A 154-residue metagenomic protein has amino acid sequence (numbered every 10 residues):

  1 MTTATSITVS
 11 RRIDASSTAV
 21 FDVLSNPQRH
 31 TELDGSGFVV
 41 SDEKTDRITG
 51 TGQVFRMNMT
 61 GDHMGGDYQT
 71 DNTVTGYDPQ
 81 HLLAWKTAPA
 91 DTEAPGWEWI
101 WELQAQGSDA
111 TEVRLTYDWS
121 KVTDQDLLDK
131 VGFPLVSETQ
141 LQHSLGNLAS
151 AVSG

Functional and structural regions predicted by a protein language model:
M1-R47: Hydrophobic ligand-binding cavity/cleft-lining segments
T3-T5, T51, G66, P95 (+1 more regions): Residue-level preference for beta-strand/loop junctions
S6-T8, D67-D71, A94-I100: Short, surface-exposed coil-to-beta transition loops
A15, H63, W119-T123: Beta-strand elements of well-folded, non-transmembrane domains
S16, P79-Q80, Q106-A110: Short strand-connecting beta-turns/loops that link adjacent beta-strands
S41-P89, E112, G146-G154: Glycine-rich portal/gate segments that line the openings of hydrophobic small-molecule binding cavities
K86-H143: Beta-strand/loop substructures that line and gate deep hydrophobic ligand-binding cavities in soluble
